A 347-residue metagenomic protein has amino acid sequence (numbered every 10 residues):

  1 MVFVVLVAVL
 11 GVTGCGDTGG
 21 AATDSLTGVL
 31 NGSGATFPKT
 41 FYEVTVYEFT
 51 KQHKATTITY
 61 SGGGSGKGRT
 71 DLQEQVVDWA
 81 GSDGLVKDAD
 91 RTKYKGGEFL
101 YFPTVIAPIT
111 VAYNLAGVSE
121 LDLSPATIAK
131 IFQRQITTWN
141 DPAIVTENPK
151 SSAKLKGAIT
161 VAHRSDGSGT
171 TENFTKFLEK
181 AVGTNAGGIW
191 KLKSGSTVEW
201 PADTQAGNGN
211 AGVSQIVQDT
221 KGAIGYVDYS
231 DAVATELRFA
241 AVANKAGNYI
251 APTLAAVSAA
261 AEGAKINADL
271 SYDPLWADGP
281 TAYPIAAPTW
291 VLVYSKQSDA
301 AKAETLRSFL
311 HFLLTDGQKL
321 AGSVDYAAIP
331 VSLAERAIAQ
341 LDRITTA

Functional and structural regions predicted by a protein language model:
M1-V7: Sec-dependent N-terminal signal peptides
V9-G14: C-terminal motif of bacterial Sec signal peptides marking the signal peptidase cleavage site
C15-A347: Flexible loop/hinge segments at secondary-structure junctions
